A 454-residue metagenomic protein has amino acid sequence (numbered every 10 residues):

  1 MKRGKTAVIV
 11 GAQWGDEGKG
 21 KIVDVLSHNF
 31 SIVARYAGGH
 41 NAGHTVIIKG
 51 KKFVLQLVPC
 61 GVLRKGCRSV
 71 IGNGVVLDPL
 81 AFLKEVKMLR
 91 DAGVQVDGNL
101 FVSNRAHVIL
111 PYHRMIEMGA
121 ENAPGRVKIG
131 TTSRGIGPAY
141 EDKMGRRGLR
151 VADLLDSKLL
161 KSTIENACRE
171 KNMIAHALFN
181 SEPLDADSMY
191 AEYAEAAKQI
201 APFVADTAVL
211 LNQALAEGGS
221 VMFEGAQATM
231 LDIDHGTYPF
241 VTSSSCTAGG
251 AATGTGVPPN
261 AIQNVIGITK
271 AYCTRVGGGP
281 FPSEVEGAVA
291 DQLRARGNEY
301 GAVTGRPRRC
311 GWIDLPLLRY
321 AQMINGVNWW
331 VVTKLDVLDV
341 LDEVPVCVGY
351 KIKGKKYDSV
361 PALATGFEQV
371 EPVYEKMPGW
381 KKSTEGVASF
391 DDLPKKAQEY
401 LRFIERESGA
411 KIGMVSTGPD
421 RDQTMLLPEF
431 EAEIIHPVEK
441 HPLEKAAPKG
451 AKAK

Functional and structural regions predicted by a protein language model:
M1-K454: Non-transmembrane, aqueous-exposed alpha-helical and coiled segments at domain scale
